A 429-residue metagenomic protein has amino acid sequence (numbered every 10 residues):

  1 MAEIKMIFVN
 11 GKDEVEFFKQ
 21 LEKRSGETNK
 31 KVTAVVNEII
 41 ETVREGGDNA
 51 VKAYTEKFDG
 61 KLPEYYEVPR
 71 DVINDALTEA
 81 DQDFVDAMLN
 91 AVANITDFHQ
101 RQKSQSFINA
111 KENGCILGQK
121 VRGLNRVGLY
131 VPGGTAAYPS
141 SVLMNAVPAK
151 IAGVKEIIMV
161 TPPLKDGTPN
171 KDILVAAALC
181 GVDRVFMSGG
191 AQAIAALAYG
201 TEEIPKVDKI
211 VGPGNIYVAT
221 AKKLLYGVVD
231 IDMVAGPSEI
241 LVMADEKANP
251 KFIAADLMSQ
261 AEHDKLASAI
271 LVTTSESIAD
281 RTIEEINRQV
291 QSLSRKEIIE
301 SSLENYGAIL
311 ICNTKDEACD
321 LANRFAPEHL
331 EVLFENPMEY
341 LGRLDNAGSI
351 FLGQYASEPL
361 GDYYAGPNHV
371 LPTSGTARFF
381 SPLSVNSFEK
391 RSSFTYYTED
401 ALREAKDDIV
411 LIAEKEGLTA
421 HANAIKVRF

Functional and structural regions predicted by a protein language model:
M1-N125: N-terminal Rossmann-like NAD(P)+-binding subdomain of aldehyde/semialdehyde dehydrogenases
I4-G11, R184-G189, I309-T314: Short acidic-hydrophobic, aromatic-tinged amphipathic segments that line or gate anion-handling sites
N109-V175: Conserved small-residue-rich beta-alpha loop and adjacent elements that most often cradle the phosphate/pyrophosphate
M144-K155, A178-C180, A198-I204, K222-L224 (+1 more regions): Alpha-helix C-terminal capping segments
G181-S259, H263-S268: Conserved NAD(P)+-binding/catalytic subdomain of aldehyde/semialdehyde dehydrogenases
V211-P213, M233-A244, Q260-I283, I299-L310 (+2 more regions): Short loop-to-beta-strand entry elements in the cores of soluble alpha/beta enzymes
N323-F429: C-terminal core of ALDH-fold dehydrogenases
